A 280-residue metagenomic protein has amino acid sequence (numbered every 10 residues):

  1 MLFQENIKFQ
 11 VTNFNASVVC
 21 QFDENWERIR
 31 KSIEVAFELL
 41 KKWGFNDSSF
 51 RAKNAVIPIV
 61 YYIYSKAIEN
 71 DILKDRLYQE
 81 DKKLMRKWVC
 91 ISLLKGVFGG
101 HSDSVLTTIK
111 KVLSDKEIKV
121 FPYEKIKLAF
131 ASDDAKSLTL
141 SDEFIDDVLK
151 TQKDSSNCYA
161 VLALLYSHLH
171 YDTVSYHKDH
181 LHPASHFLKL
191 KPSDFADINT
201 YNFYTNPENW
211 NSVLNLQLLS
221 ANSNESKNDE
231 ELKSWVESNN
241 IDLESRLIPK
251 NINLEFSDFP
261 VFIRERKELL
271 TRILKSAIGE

Functional and structural regions predicted by a protein language model:
M1-D134: A cross-family structural signal marking well-folded subdomains
F22, I29, I33, A52-A55 (+5 more regions): Active-site-proximal structural scaffolding
I57, K83, K87, Y176-D179 (+4 more regions): Feature representing long, continuous alpha-helical segments
C90-L181, H186, L190-D194: Intrinsically disordered, low-complexity N-proximal targeting/linker segments that flank membranes
D172, T205-N206, G279-E280: Extended, charge-rich low-complexity regions and/or helical-solenoid scaffolds
Y176, L188-E225: Short beta-strand-alpha-helix junction that forms the catalytic/metal-binding core of metal-dependent nuclease domains
N209-W210, K227-K250: Polybasic, low-complexity binding patches
E244-E280: C-terminal, well-folded lobe of enzymatic/effector domains
